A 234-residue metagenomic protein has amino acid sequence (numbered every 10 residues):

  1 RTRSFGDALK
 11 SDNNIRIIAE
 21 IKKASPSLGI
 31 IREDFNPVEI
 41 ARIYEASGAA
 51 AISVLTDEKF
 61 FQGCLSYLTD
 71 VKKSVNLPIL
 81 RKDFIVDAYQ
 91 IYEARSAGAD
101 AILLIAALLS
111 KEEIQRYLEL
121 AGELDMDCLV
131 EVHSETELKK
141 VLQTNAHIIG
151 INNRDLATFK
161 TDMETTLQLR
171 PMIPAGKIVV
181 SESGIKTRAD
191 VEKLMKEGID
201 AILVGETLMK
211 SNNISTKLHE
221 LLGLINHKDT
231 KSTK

Functional and structural regions predicted by a protein language model:
R1-K22, P26-S27: N-terminal amphipathic alpha-helix/helix-capping segment at the start of soluble metabolic enzymes
R16, L28-L129, E135-K140, T166-L169: N-terminal active-site wall of soluble small-molecule enzyme domains
E20-A24, D57, F84, A107 (+4 more regions): Active-site beta-loop-alpha junctions enriched in small/polar residues
V86-A97, S134-T144, S181, I185-V204: Catalytic cores of alpha/beta
E93-E113, G150-F159, I199-L218: Glycine-rich phosphate-binding active-site loops on the catalytic face of alpha/beta enzymes
I148-V204: Catalytic-face loop-and-helix region of soluble metabolic enzyme cores
Q168-M172, M195, K210-N226: C-terminal helical cap(s) of enzyme catalytic domains, especially alpha/beta-barrels
H227-K234: Short, low-complexity, charge-dense intrinsically disordered segments
